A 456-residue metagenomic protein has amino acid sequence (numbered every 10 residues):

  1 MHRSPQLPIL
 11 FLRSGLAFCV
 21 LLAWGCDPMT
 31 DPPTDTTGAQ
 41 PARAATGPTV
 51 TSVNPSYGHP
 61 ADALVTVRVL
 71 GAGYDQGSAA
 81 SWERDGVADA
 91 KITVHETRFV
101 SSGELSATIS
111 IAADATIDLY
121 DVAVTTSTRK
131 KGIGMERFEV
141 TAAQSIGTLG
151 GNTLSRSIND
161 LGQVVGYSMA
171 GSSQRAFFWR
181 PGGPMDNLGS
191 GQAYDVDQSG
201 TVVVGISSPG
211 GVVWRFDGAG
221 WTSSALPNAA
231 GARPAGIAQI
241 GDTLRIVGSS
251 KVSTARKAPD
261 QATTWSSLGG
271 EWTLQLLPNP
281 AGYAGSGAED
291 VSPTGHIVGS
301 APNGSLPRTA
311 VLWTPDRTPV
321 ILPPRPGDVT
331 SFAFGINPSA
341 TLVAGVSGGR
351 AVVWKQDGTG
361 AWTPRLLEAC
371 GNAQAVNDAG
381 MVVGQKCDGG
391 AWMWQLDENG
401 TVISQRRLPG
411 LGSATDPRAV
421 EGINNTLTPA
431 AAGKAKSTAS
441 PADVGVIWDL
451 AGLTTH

Functional and structural regions predicted by a protein language model:
M1-L10: N-terminal secretory signal peptides that target proteins for export/translocation
L22-G25: C-terminal motif of bacterial Sec signal peptides marking the signal peptidase cleavage site
M29-W82, V87-D89, H95, R129-A142: Beta-strand/beta-sandwich contexts
L64, I117-L119: Extracellular Ig-like/FN3 beta-sandwich strand-entry sites
F99-G103, G241: Residue-level recognition of beta-strand termini and adjacent short loop/turns
S110-T116: Short, surface-exposed loop/turn segments at beta-strand-coil junctions that are enriched for proline with nearby
V124-T126: Conserved structural position at the C-terminal beta-strand of extracellular beta-sandwich adhesion modules
V140-H456: Residue-level hotspots at or immediately adjacent to binding/recognition sites across diverse folds
